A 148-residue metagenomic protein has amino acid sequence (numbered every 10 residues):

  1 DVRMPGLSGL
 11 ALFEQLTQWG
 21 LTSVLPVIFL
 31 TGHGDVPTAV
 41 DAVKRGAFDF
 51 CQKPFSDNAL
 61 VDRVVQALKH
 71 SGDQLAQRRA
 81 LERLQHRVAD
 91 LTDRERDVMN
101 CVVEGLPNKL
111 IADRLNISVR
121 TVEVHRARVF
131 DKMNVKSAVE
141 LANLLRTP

Functional and structural regions predicted by a protein language model:
V2-M4: Receiver (REC) domain active-site loop signature in two-component systems and cognate sites in sensor histidine kinases
S8-E14: Acidic catalytic/metal-coordinating carboxylates
G20-P26: His-Asp phosphorelay/catalytic-motif detector in bacterial-type signaling
D35-P37, C51-V65, L110, R114: C-terminal output helix
E82-R120: Helix-turn-helix DNA-binding segment
A127-P148: Basic, Lys/Arg-enriched C-terminal extension of HTH/homeodomain DNA-binding domains
